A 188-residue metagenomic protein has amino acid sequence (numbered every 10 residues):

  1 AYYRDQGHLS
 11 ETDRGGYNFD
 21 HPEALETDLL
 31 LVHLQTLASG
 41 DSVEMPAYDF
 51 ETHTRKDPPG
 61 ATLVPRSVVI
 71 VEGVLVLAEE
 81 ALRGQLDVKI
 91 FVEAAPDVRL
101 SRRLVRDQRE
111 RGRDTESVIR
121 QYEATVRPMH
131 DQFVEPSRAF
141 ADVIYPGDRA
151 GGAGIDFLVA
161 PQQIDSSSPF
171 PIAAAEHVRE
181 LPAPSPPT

Functional and structural regions predicted by a protein language model:
A1-S42: N-terminal phosphate/diphosphate-binding loop that engages ATP/GTP or pyrophosphate donors across diverse enzyme folds
Y3, S10, D20, A78-E80 (+1 more regions): Hydrophobic N-terminal alpha-helices or hydrophobic patches in metabolic proteins across all domains of life
E23-L31, R83, E93, G112-I119 (+3 more regions): Amphipathic alpha-helical transducer elements in NTP-driven molecular machines
T36, S42-E44, T115-Q121: Short, basic, glycine/proline-bearing loop/turn elements
M45-G60: Extracytoplasmic beta-strand-rich oligomerization domains located immediately C-terminal to a leader/signal peptide
K56-R111: ATP-dependent NMP and nucleoside kinases share a basic, alpha-helical "lid"
V64-P65, V105, R127-T188: NTP-dependent small-molecule kinase module
V92-L100, T115-I119, S168, I172: Gly/Ser/Thr-rich active-site loops/lids in small-molecule metabolic enzymes that frequently grip phosphoryl groups
